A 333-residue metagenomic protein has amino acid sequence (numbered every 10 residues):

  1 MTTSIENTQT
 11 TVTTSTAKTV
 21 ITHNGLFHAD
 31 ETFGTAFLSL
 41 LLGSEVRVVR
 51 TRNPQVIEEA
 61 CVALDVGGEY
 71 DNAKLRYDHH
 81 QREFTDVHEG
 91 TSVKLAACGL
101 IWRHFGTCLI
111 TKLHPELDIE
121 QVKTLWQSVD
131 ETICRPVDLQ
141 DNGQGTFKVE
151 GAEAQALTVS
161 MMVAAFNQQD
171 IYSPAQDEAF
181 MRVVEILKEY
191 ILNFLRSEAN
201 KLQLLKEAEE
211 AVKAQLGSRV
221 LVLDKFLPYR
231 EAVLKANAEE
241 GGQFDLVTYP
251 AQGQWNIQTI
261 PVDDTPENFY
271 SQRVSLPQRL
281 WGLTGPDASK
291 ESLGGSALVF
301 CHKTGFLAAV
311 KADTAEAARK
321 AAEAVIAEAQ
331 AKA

Functional and structural regions predicted by a protein language model:
S4-T85: An N-terminal structural lobe/cap that precedes and organizes the functional/catalytic core across diverse proteins
A17, V49, V122, K206 (+1 more regions): Sparse, context-dependent recognition of short Cys/His-centered cofactor- or disulfide-binding micro-motifs
A29, E59-A60, L75, F84-T91 (+1 more regions): C-terminal accessory domains and tails appended to enzymatic cores
F33-L40, G99-T107, R135-N142, S160-A164 (+1 more regions): Short, hydrophobic/amphipathic alpha-helical patches that form generic packing surfaces within helical domains
L41-E45, G106-P115, Q168-Y172: Short helix-capping/linker segments at secondary-structure and domain boundaries
L64-G151: A basic- and aromatic-enriched beta-loop-alpha substructure that forms the phosphate/nucleotide- and DNA/RNA-contacting
